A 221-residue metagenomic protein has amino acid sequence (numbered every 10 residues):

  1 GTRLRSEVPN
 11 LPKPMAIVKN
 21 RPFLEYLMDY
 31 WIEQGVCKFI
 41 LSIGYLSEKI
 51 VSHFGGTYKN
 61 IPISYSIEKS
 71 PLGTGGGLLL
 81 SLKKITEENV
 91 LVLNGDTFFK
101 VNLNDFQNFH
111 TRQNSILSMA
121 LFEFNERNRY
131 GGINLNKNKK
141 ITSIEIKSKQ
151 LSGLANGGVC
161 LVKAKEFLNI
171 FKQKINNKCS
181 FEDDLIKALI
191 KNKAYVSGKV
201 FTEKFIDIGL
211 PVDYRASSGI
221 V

Functional and structural regions predicted by a protein language model:
G1-E7: A phosphate-binding catalytic loop at a beta-strand-loop-alpha-helix junction that coordinates phosphoryl groups
R3, I17, R21-N94, L103-D105: Conserved N-terminal catalytic core of the sugar/cofactor nucleotidyltransferase
P9-P14: Short alpha-helical oligomerization interface
V36, E87, N114-S115, K193-A194: Short, high-confidence coil segments that cap the C-terminus of an alpha-helix and link into the following beta-strand
L41, V92, L117-A120, G198: Structural beta-sheet core signal
L91, F98, Q107-T111, N125 (+1 more regions): Catalytic-core segments of class I nucleotidyltransferases/pyrophosphorylases that form NMP-activated intermediates
V101-R129: Conserved donor-nucleotide/metal-binding helix-loop-beta segment in metal-dependent transferases, i.e., the alpha-helix
N134-K140: Short acidic-glycine loop/turn motifs at beta-strand connectors
